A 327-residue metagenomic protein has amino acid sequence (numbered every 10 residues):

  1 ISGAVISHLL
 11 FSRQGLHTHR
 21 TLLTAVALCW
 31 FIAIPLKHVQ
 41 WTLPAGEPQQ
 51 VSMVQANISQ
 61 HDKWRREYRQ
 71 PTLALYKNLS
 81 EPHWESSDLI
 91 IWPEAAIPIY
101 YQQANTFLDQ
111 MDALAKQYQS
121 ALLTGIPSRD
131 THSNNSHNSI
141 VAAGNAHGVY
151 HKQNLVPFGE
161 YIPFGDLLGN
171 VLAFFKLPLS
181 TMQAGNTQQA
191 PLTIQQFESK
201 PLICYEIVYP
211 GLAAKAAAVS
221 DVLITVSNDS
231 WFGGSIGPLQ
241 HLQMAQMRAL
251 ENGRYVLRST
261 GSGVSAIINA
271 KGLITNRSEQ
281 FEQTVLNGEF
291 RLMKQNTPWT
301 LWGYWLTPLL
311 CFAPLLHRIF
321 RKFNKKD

Functional and structural regions predicted by a protein language model:
I1-T24: Cytosolic-side transmembrane helix boundary signature
V5, L23-L36, P308-I319: Hydrophobic core of alpha-helical transmembrane segments in multi-pass integral membrane proteins
L10-G15, Q40, F323-D327: Membrane-interfacial segments
T21-V54, S59: Hydrophobic alpha-helical transmembrane segments in integral membrane proteins
P35-A45, N78-W84, L212-K215: Short amphipathic alpha-helices and their capping/turn segments at secondary-structure boundaries
P44-S80: N-terminal, active-site-proximal structural segment of metallo-dependent hydrolase catalytic domains
I58, D62, Y68-A74, E85 (+1 more regions): Solvent-exposed soluble domains appended to multi-pass membrane proteins
